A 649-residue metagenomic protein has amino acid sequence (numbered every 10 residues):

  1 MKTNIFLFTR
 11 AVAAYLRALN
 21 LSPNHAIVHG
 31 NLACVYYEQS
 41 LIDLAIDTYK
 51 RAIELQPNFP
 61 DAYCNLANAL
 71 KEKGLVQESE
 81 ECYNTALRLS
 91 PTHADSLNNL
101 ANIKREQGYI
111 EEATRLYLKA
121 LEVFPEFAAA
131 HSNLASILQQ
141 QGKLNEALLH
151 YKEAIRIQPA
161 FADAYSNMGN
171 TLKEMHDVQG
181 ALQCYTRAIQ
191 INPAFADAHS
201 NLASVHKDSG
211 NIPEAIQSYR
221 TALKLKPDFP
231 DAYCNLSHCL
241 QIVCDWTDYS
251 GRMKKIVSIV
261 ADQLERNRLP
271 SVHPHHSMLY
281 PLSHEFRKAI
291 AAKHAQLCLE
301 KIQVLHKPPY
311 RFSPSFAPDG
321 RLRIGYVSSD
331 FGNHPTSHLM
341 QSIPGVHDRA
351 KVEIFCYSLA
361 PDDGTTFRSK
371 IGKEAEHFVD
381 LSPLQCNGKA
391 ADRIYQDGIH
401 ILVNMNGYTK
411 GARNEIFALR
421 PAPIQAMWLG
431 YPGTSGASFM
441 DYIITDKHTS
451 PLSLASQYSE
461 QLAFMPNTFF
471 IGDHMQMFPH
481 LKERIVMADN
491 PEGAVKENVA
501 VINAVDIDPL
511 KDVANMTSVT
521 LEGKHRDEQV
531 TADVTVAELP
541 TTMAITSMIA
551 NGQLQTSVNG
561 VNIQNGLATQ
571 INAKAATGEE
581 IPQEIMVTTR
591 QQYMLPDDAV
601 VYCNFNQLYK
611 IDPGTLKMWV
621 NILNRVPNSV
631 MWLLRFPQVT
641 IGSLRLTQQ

Functional and structural regions predicted by a protein language model:
M1-P596, Q607, L616-V620, Q638 (+1 more regions): Alpha-helical solenoid repeat scaffolds of the TPR/TPR-like class and their adjacent stem/linker regions that mediate
R321-R323, A599-V601, V630: Residues that mark the start of a beta-strand
I399, L623-S629: Short acidic (Asp/Glu) and glycine-rich catalytic loops that position anionic groups and cofactors
D598-A599, Q649: Short, surface-exposed acidic
V601, D612, M618-W619, W632: Integrase module of LTR retroelements
I611-D612, T640: Phosphate/oxyanion-binding active-site loops and adjacent basic polyanion-contact surfaces
M618, P627, M631-Q649: Helix-loop-helix junctions that connect adjacent transmembrane helices in secondary transporters/permeases, recognized
